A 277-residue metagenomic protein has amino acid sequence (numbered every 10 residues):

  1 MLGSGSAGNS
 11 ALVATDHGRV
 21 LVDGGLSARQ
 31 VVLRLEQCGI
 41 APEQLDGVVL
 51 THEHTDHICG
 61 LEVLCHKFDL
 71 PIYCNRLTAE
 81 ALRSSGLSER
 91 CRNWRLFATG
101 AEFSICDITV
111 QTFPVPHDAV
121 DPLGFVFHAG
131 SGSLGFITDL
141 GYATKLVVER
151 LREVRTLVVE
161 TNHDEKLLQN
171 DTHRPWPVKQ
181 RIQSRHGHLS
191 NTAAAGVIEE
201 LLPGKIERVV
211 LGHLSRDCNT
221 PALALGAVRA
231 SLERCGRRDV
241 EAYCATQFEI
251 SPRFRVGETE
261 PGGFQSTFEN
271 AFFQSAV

Functional and structural regions predicted by a protein language model:
M1-C38, P122-T138, T156: Conserved beta-strand hairpin/beta-sheet module of binuclear metal-dependent hydrolase folds, prominently
L2-S10, T51-L61, R83, G100 (+1 more regions): Structured catalytic core of nucleotide-sugar glycosyltransferases
V22-G25, D46-E53, Y73-R76, G135-D139 (+3 more regions): Active-site neighborhood of phospho(di)ester-bond hydrolases with catalytic His/Asp-centered motifs
R29-C74: Active-site metal-binding motif and surrounding structural segment of the metallo-beta-lactamase
T55-I58, A79-A81, A119-V120, Y142-K145 (+3 more regions): Active-site environment of divalent metal-dependent phosphoester hydrolases
R76-G124, H128-S131: Metallo-beta-lactamase
K145-T246: Cap/insert and terminal regions of metallo-dependent hydrolase folds
A222-V277: C-terminal regulatory/interaction regions
